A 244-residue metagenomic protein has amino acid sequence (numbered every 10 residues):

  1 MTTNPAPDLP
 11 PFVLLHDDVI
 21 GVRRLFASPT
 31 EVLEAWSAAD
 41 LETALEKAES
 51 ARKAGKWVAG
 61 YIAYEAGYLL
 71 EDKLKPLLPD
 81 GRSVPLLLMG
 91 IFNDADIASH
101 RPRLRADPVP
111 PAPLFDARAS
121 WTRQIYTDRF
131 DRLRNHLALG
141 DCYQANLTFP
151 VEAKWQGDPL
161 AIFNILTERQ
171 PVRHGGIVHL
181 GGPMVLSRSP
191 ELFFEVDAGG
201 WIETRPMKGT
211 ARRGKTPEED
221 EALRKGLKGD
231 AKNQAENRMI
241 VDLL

Functional and structural regions predicted by a protein language model:
M1-L244: Extended alpha-helical targeting/anchoring segments, especially N-terminal organellar/secretory targeting helices
